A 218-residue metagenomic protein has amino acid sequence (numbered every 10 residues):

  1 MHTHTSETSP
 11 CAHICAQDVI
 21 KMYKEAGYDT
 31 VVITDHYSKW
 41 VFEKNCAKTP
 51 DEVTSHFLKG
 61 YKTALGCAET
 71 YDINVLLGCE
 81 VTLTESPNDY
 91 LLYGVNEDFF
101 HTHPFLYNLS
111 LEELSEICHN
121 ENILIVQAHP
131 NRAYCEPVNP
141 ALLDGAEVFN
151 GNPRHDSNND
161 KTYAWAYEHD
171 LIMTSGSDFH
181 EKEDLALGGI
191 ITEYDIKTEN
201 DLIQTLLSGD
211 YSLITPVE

Functional and structural regions predicted by a protein language model:
M1, T5, A16-Q17, K21 (+2 more regions): Charged catalytic cores and adjacent phosphate/nucleic-acid-binding surfaces used for phosphate/nucleic-acid chemistry
M1-L77, T82-T84, A141, E183 (+1 more regions): An N-terminally biased module of ancient metal coordination in phosphate/nucleic-acid-related enzymes
E7-P10, V53-T54, H101-F105, L124-V126 (+1 more regions): Short, flexible loop segments at the rims of nucleotide/cofactor-binding pockets, characterized by
K24, L65-E69, S110-V126, T162-H169: Surface-exposed amphipathic alpha-helices with a cationic face
V31-I33, V126-Q127, E147: Conserved beta-strand positions in the central sheet of alpha/beta enzyme cores
Y37-E52, V95-T102, D195-N200: Active-site gating loops and adjacent loop-to-helix segments of metal-dependent hydrolytic enzymes
N88-E121: Binuclear metal-dependent hydrolase catalytic cores centered on His/Asp/Glu-rich metal-binding motifs
